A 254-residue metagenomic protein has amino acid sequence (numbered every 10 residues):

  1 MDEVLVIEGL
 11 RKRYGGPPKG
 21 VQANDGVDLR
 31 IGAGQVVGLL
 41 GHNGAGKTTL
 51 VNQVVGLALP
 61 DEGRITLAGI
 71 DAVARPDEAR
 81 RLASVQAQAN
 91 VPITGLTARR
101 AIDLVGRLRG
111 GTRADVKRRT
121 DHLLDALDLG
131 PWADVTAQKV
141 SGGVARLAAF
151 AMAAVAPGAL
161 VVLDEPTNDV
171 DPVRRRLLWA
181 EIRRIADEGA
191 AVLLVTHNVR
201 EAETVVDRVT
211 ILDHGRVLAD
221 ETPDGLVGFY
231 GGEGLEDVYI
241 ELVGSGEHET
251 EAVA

Functional and structural regions predicted by a protein language model:
H42-G46: Walker A (P-loop) phosphate-binding loop of ABC-type ATPase nucleotide-binding domains
V55: Helix-to-loop junction immediately C-terminal to a conserved catalytic motif
G63-D71, E78-A79: Conserved ABC transporter NBD signature motif
D103, R107, A114-W132: Conserved ABC ATPase "signature" region
A153-A154: ABC ATPase C-loop
V161-E165: Catalytic Walker B motif of ABC-type/P-loop ATPase nucleotide-binding domains
